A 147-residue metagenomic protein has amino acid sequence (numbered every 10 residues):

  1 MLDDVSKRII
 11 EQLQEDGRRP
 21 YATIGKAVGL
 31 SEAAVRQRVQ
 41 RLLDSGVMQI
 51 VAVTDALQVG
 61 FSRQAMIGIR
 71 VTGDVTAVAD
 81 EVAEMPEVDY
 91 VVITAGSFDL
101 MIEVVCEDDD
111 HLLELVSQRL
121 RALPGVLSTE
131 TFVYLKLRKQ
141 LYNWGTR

Functional and structural regions predicted by a protein language model:
M1-R147: A compositional/biophysical signature of low hydrophobicity enriched in polar/charged and small residues
